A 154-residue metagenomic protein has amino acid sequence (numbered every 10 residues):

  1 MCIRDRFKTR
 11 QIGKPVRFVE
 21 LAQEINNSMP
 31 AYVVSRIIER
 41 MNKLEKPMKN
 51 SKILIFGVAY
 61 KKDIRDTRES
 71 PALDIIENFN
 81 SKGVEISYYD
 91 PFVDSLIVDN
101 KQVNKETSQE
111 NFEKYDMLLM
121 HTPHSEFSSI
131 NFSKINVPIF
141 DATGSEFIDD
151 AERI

Functional and structural regions predicted by a protein language model:
R4-I154: Structural/interface elements that position substrates and couple domains in central-metabolism enzymes
